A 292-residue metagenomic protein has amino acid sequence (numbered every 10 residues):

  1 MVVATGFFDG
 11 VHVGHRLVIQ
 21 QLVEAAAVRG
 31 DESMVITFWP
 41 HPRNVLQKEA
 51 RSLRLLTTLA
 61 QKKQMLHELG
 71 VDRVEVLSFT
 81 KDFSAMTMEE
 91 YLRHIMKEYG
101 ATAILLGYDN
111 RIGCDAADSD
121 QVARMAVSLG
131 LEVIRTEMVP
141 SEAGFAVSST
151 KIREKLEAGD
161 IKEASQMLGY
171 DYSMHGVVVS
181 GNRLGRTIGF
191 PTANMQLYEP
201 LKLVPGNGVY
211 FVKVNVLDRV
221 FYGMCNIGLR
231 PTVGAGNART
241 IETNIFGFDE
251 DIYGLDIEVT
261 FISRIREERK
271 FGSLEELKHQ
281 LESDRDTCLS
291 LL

Functional and structural regions predicted by a protein language model:
M1-L53, T58: N-terminal catalytic cores of NTP/NDP-binding nucleotidyl/phosphoryl-transfer enzymes
H12, L66, I104, A164 (+2 more regions): Residue-level signal for inorganic ion chemistry
L17, Q21, Q61, E163-Y170 (+1 more regions): A non-catalytic, amphipathic alpha-helix used as a structural packing/dimerization or gating element in enzyme scaffolds
E32-M34, D72-R73, E132: Residues at the starts of beta-strands that form the adenosine-phosphate
I36-F38, L77-F79, T136-M138, G181: Conserved beta-strand termini and adjacent loop/short-helix elements that scaffold enzyme active sites in alpha/beta
N44-L129: N-terminal Rossmann-like or analogous alpha/beta NTP/dinucleotide-binding catalytic cores that position adenine
A126-N226: Glycine-rich, Lys/Arg-enriched anion-binding loops that position phosphate/diphosphate groups for phosphoryl
G181-L292: Phosphate/ribose-recognition catalytic cores of enzymes acting on nucleotide-derived substrates
